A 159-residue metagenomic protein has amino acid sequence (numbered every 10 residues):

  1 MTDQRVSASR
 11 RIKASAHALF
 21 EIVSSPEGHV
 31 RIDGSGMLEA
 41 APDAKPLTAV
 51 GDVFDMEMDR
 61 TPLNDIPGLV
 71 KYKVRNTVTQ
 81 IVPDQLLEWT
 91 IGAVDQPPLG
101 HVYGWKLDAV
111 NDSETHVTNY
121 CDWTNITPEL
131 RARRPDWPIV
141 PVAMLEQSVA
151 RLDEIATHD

Functional and structural regions predicted by a protein language model:
M1-V53: Hydrophobic ligand-binding cavity/cleft-lining segments
A18-V23, H29, F54-M56, V78 (+3 more regions): Hydrophobic pocket/interface hotspot
S24-S25, P83, T157-H158: Residues at helix-coil transition
S35, R60-H116, D122, E154: Hydrophobic-ligand binding "helix-grip"
P42-D43, V50-D52, M58, G68-N76 (+1 more regions): Glycine-rich, flexible loop segments associated with nucleotide phosphate handling
H116, D122-D159: A conserved amphipathic terminal alpha-helix motif
